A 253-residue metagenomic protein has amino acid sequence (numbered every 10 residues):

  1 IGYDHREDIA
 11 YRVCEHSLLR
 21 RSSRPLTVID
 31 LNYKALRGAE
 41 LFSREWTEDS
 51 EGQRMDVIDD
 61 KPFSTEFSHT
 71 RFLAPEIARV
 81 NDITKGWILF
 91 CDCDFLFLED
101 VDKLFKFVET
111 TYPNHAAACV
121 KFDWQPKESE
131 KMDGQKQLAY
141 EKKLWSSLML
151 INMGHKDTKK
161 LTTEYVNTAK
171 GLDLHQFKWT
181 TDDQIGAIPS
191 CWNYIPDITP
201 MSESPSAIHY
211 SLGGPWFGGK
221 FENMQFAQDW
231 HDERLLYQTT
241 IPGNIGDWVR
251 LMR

Functional and structural regions predicted by a protein language model:
Y3-R6, R12, D30, R37-S50 (+1 more regions): A glycosyltransferase accessory/donor-loop signature
E7-D8, F97: Alpha-helix N-cap/loop-to-helix initiation residues
I9-V13, D102-K103: Generic recognition of short, well-ordered alpha-helical segments
V13, L26-V28, I88: Conserved nucleotide-ligand handling architecture
S17-P25: Short, acidic, metal-binding catalytic loop of nucleotide-sugar glycosyltransferases
T27-E76, V80-N81: Active-site-proximal specificity loops/subdomain of glycosyltransferases
H69-Q125, L150: GT-A fold catalytic core of metal-dependent nucleotide-sugar glycosyltransferases, centered on the diacidic
K106-L174: Conserved catalytic core of nucleotide-sugar-dependent glycosyltransferases
